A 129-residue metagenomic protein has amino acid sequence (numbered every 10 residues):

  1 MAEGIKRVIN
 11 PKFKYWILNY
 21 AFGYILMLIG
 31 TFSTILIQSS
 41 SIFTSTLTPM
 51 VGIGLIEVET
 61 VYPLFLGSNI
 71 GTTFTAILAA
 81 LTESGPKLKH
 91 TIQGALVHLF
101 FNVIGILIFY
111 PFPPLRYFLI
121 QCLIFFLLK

Functional and structural regions predicted by a protein language model:
M1-I29: Helix-loop-helix hairpins and the membrane-proximal interhelical loops of multi-pass alpha-helical transport proteins
M1-I9, Q93-K129: Membrane-embedded alpha-helical modules
P11, P63, P86, P111-P114: Proline-rich intrinsically disordered, low-complexity coils
I29-V103: Membrane-interfacial helix-loop connectors
